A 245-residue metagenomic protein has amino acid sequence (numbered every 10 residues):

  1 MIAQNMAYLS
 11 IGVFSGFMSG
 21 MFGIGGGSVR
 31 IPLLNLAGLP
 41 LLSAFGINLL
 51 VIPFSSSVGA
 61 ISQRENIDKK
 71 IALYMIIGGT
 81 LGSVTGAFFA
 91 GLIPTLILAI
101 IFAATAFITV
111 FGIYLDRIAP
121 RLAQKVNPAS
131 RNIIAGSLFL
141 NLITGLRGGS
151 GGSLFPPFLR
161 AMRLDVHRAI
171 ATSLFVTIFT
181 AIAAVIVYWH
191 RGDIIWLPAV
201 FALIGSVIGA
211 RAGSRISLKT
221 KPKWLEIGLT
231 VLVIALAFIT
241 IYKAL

Functional and structural regions predicted by a protein language model:
M1-F17, V29, L33-L41, S62-R147 (+3 more regions): Juxtamembrane transmembrane-helix boundary motif
A7-I11, M18-M21, G26, P53-F54 (+2 more regions): Accessory recognition modules or surfaces
G16, F45-P53, I170-I178, V207 (+1 more regions): Transmembrane helix-bundle signature of multi-pass membrane transporters/permeases
G23, G148-G149: Compact, charge-rich alpha-helical regulatory domains located at protein termini
G27-S28, G152-S153: Helix-loop boundary and gating motifs at the non-cytosolic
P32, L36, S43-A60: Early transmembrane hairpin of solute transport permeases
L50-V58, L81-G82, F89, F175-A183: Membrane-embedded alpha-helical segments of transport systems, primarily multispan ion/solute transporters
S56-S57, A181-V185, V207-R215: Transmembrane alpha-helical segments of integral membrane proteins
